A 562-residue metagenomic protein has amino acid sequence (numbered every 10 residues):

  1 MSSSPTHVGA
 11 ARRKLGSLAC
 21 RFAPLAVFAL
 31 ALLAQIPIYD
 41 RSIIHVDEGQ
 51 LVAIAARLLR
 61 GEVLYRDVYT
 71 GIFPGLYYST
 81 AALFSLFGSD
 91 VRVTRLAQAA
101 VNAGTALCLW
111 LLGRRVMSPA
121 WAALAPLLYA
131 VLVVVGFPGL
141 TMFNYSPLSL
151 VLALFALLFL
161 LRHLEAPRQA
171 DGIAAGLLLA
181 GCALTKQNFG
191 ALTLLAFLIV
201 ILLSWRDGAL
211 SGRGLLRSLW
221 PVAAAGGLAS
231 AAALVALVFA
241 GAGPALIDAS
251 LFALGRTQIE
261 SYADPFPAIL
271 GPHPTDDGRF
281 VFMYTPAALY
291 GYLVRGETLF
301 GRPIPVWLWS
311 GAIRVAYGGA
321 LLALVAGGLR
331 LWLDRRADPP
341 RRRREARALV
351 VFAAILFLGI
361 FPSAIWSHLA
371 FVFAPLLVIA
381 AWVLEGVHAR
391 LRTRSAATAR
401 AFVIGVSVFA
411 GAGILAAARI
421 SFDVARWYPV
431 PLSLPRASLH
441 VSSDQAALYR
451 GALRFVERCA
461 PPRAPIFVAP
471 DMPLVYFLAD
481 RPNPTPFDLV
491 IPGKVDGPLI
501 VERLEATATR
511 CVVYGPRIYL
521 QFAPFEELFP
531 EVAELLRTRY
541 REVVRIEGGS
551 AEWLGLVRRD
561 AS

Functional and structural regions predicted by a protein language model:
S3-P5, A10, L192-S230, L234-F239 (+4 more regions): Perimembrane helix-loop-helix junctions
C20, L109-V134, L150-V151, Q169-A170 (+1 more regions): Transmembrane-helix signature of polytopic, membrane-embedded enzymes that assemble or transfer cell-envelope glycans
R41, Y77, V91, R95 (+6 more regions): Aromatic- and kink-enriched transmembrane "portal" helix at the membrane-lumen/periplasm boundary that abuts
A120, L154-A174, L202-A209, V315-A316 (+2 more regions): Membrane-interface transmembrane helices that cradle and orient dolichyl/undecaprenyl
R162-G181, L210-A224, P340-F352: Short hydrophobic alpha-helices at membrane interfaces in multi-pass membrane enzymes
D171-Q187, T193-V200, L228, A233 (+1 more regions): Membrane-interface alpha helices of multi-pass inner-membrane proteins
A191-L192, R344, I355, F361-I404: Hydrophobic/aromatic-rich transmembrane helices and adjacent perimembrane loops
A425-L432, R436-G493, V501-F522, E547-L554: Short periplasmic/luminal acceptor-recognition loop of GT-C membrane glycosyltransferases, typified by
